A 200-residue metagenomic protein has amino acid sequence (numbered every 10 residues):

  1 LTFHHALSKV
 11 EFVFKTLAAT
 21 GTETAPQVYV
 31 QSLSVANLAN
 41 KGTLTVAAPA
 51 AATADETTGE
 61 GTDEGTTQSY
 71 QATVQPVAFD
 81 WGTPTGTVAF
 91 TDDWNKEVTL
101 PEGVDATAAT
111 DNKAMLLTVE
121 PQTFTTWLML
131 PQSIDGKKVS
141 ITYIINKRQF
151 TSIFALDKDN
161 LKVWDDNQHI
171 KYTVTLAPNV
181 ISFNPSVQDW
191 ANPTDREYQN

Functional and structural regions predicted by a protein language model:
L1-N200: Extracytoplasmic cysteine-anchoring/structural motifs
